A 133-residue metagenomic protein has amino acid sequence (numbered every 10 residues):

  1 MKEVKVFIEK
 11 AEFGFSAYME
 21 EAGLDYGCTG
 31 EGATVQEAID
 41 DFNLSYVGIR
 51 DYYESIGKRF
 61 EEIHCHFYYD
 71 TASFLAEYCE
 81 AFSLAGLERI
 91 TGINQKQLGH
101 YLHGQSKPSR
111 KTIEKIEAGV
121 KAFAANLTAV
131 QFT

Functional and structural regions predicted by a protein language model:
M1-I56: DNA-contacting interfaces and partner/effector-binding or oligomerization modules in DNA-centric proteins
K2-E3, L44-I113, N126-T133: Short, charged, surface-exposed hinge/linker loops at domain edges that act as mobile lids or interdomain connectors
K115-V120: Short, basic, alpha-helical segments at the C-terminal edge of helix-turn-helix-like DNA-binding modules
